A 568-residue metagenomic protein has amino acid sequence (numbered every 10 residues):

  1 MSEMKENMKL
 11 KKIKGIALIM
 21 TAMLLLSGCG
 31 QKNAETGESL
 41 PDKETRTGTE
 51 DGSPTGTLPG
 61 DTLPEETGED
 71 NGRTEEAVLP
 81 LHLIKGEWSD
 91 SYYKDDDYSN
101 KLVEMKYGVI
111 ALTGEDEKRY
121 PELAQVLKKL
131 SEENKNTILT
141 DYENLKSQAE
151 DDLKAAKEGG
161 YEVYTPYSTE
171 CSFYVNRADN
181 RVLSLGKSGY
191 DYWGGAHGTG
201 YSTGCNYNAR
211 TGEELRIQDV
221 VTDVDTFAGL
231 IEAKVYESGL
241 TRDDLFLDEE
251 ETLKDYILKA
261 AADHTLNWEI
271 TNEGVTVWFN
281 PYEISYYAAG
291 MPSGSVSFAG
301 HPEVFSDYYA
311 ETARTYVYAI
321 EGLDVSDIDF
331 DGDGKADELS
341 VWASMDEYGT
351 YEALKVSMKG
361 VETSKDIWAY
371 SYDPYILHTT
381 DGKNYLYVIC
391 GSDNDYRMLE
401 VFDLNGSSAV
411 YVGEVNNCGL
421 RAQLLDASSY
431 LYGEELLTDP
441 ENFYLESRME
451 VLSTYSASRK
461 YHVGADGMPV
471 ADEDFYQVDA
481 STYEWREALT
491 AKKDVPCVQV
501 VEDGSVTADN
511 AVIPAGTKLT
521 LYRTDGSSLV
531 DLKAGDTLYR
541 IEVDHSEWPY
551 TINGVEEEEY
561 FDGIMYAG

Functional and structural regions predicted by a protein language model:
E6-I16: Bacterial N-terminal signal peptides that target proteins for export
L25-G28: C-terminal motif of bacterial Sec signal peptides marking the signal peptidase cleavage site
G30, A34-P41, G48, G56-I328 (+7 more regions): Compositionally biased intrinsically disordered regions enriched in Thr/Gly
D70-D96, I270-D327, L404-A409, G413-N417 (+1 more regions): Acidic, small-residue rich beta-repeat scaffolds with periodic aromatic anchors
R181-S188, V277, L339-S340, L386-V388 (+2 more regions): A short hydrophobic beta-strand element
V325-L339, H378-Y387, E435-E441: Acidic, glycine-anchored loop motifs typical of Ca2+
V341-M345, I389-S392, S447-M449: Beta-strand C-termini and the immediately following turn/loop, strongest in propeller blades
E362-W368: A short beta-strand motif characteristic of beta-propeller blades
